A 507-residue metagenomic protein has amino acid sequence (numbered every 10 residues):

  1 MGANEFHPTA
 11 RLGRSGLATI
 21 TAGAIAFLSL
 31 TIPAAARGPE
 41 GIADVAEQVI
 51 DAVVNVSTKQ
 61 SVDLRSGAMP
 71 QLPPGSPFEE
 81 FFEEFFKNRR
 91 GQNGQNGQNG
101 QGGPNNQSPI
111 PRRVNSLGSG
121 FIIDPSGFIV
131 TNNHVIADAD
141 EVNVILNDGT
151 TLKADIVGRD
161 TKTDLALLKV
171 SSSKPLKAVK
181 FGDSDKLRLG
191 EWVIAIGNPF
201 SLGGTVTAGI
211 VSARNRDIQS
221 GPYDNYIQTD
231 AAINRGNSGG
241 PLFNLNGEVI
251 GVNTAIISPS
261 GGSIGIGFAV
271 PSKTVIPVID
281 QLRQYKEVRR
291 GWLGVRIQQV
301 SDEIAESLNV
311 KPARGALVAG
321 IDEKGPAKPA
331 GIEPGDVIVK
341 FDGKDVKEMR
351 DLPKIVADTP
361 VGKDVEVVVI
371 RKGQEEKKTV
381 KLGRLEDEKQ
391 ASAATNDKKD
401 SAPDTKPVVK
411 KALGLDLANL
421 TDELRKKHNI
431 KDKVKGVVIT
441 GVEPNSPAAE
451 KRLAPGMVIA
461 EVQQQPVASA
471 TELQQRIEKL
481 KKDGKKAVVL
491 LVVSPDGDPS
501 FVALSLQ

Functional and structural regions predicted by a protein language model:
G2-T19, T31-A35, E40-Q48, Q60 (+12 more regions): C-terminal recognition in membrane/secretory proteostasis and scaffolding
I42-D44, V62-M69, R113-V114, A139-V142 (+7 more regions): Active-site loop architecture of trypsin-fold serine endopeptidases
T58, P125, S172, F181 (+15 more regions): Short, conserved catalytic or interaction motifs in soluble domains
R65-S108: Long amphipathic alpha-helical segments used for membrane anchoring, targeting, substrate engagement, or oligomerization
P74, D124-P125, N132-T163, S171-P175: Catalytic-histidine neighborhood of serine endopeptidases, predominantly the chymotrypsin-like S1/PA family
L117, I123-D124, L146, T151 (+2 more regions): Short, acidic, Ser/Thr-enriched surface-loop or helix-capping motifs
I145-G149, S173, N198-S201, K372-Q374: Hydrophobic alpha-helix/coiled-coil detector that fires on Leu/Ile/Phe-packed helical surfaces
T150, D183-G203: Short glycine/Trp-rich loop-beta-loop segment that forms part of the substrate-binding cleft
